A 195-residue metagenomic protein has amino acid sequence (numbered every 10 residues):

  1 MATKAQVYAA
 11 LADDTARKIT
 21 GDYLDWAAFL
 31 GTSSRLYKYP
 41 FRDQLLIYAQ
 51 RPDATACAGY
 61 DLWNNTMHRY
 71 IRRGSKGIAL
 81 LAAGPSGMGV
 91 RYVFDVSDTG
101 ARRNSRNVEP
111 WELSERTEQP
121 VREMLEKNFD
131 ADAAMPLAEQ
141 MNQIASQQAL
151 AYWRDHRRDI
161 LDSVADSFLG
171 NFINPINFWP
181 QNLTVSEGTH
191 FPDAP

Functional and structural regions predicted by a protein language model:
M1-A194: N-terminal accessory/interface modules of nucleic-acid-binding and processing proteins
